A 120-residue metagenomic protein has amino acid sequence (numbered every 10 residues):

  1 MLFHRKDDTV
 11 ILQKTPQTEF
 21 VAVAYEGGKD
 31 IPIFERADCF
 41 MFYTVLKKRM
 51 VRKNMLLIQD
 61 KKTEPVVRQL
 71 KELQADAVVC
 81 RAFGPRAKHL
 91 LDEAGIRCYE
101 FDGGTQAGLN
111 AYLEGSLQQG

Functional and structural regions predicted by a protein language model:
M1-K61, P65, E72-L73, E93 (+1 more regions): Non-catalytic interface/targeting segments
R68, P85-H89, N110: N-terminal, well-ordered alpha-helical segments
D76-C98: Acidic/His-rich segments in extracytoplasmic proteins that coordinate ligands and/or metal ions
